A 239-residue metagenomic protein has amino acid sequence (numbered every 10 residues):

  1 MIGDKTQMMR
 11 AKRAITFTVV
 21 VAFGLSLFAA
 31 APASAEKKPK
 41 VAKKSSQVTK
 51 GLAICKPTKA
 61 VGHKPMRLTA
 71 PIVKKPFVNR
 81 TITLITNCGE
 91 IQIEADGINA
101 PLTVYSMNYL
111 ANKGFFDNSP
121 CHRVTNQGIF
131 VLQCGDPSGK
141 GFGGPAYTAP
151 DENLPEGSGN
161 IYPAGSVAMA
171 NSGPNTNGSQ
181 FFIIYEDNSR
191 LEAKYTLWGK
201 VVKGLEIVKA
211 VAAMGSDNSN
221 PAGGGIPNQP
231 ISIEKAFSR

Functional and structural regions predicted by a protein language model:
I2-G3, R10-T16, V20, G24 (+2 more regions): Cyclophilin-like peptidyl-prolyl cis-trans isomerases
